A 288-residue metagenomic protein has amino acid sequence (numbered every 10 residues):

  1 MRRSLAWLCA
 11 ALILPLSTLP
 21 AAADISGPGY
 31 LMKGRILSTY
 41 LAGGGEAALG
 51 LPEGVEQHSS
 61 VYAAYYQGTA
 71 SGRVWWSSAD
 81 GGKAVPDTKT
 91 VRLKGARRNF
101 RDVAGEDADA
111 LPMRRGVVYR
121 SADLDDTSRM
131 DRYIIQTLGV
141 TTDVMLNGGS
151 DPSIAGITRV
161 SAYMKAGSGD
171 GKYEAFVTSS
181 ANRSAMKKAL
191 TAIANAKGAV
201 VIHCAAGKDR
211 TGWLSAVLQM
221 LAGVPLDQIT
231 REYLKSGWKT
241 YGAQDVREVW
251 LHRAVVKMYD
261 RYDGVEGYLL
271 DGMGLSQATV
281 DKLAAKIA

Functional and structural regions predicted by a protein language model:
M1-A23: Secretory targeting and sorting signals
A23-V200, L214-A288: Cys-dependent protein tyrosine phosphatase-like superfamily
C204: Short cysteine clusters
G207: Substrate/cofactor-recognition hotspot
R210-T211: Ser/Thr-glycine-rich phosphate-binding loops at phosphate-binding pockets of nucleotides, nucleotide cofactors
